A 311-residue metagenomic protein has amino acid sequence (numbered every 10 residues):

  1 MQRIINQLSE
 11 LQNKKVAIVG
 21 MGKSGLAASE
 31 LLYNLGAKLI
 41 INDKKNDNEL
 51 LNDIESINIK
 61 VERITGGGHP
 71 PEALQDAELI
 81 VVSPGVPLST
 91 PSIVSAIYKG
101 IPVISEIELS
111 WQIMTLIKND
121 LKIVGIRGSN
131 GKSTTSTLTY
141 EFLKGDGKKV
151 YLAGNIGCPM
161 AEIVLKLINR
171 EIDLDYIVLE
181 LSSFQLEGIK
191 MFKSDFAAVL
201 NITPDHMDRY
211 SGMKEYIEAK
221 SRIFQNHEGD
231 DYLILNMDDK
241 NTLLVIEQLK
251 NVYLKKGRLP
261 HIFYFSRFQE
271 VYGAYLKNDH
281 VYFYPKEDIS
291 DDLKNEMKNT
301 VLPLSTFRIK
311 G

Functional and structural regions predicted by a protein language model:
M1-S105, L109: N-terminal leader/targeting and accessory segments in enzymes
I4-E10, K14, V19-M21, G212-K214 (+1 more regions): Adenine nucleotide phosphate-binding catalytic loops in nucleotide-utilizing enzymes
M21, D43-K44, S129, N155 (+1 more regions): Cofactor-binding loop segments of dinucleotide-utilizing enzymes, especially the Rossmann-like FAD- and NAD(P)+-binding
E30-N34, E55, P71-Q75, P84-M237 (+1 more regions): Phosphate-binding loop of NTP-binding sites
L39-D43, Y151-L152, V178, Y264: Short beta-strand "acidic-cap" motif of Rossmann-like dinucleotide-binding folds
D43, T65-G68, I104-L109, Y253-K277: Beta-strand->loop->alpha-helix junctions that form or flank phosphate-binding loops in nucleotide-handling enzymes
A77-S83, I117-G125, V271-P285: Short, surface-exposed amphipathic charged segments that create phosphate/polyanion-binding patches used for binding
